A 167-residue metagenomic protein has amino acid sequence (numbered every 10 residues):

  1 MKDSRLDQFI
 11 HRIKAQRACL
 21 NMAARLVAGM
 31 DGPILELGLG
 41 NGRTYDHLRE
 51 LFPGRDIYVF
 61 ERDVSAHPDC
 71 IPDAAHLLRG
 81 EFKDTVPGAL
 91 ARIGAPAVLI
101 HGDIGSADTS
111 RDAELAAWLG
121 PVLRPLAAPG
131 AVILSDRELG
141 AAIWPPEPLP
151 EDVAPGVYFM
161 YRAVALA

Functional and structural regions predicted by a protein language model:
M1-P33: Class I SAM-dependent methyltransferase Rossmann-like catalytic core, especially the SAM/SAH-binding loop
A28, I93-G94, L126-A127: A generic alpha-to-beta junction signature in SAM-dependent methyltransferases
E36: Class I SAM-dependent methyltransferase core
G42-D46: Glycine-rich SAM-binding Motif I of class I
R55-E61: Conserved SAM-binding motif I beta-strand of class I
D63-G94: S-adenosyl-L-methionine
A95-G105: Short SAM/SAH-binding signature in class I
S106-A167: C-terminal substrate-binding/active-site "lid" region of AdoMet-derived donor-dependent transferases
